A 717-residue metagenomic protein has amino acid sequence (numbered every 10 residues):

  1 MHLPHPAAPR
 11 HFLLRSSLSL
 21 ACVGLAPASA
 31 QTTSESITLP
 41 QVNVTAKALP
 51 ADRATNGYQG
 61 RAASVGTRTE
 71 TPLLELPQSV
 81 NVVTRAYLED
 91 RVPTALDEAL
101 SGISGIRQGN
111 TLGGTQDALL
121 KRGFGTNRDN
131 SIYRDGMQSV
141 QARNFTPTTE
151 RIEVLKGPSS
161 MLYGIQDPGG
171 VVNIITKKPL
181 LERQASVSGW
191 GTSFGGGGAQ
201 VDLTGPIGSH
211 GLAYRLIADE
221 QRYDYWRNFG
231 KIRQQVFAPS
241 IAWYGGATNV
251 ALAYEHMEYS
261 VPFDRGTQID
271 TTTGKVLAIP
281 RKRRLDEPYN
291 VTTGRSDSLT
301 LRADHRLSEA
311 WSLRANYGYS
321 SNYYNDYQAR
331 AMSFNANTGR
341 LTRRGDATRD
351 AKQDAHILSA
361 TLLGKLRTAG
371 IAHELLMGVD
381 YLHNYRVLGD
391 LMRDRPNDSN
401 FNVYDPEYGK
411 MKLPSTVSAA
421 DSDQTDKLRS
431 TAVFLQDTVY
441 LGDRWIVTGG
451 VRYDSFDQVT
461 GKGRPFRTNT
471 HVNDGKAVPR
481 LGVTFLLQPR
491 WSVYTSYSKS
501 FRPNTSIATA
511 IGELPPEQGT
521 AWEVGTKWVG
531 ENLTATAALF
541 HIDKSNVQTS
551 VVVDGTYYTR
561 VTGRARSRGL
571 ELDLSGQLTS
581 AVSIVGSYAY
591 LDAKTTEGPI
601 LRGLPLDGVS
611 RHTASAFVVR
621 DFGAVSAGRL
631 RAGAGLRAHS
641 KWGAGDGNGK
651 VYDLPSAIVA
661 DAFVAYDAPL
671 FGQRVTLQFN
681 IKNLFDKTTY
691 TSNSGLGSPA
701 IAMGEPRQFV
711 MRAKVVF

Functional and structural regions predicted by a protein language model:
Q31, A351, L375, W522 (+1 more regions): Conserved C-terminal beta-signal and adjacent last beta-strands/turns of outer-membrane beta-barrel proteins
P40-E182, V524: Acidic, small-polar-rich N-terminal luminal/periplasmic segments of exported/outer-membrane proteins
T148-E150, M161-P239, W243-N249, D297 (+2 more regions): Outer-membrane beta-barrel translocator/receptor signature
Q221-Y225, A238-R306, Y319-Q353, P396-D426 (+2 more regions): Acidic/polar loop-and-plug regions of large Gram-negative outer-membrane beta-barrel proteins
A238, A242-Y244, Q353, A372-L376 (+3 more regions): Structural signature of Gram-negative outer-membrane beta-barrels, strongest in the C-terminal barrel of TonB-dependent
E258-T272, H383-V387, R480-W528, T534-R560 (+3 more regions): Surface-exposed extracellular loop regions of Gram-negative outer-membrane beta-barrel proteins, predominantly
D304-G318, N322-Q328, V493, P516-Q577 (+2 more regions): Membrane-embedded beta-barrel scaffold of Gram-negative outer-membrane proteins
H541, V561-D646, K714: Gram-negative outer-membrane beta-barrel transporters
